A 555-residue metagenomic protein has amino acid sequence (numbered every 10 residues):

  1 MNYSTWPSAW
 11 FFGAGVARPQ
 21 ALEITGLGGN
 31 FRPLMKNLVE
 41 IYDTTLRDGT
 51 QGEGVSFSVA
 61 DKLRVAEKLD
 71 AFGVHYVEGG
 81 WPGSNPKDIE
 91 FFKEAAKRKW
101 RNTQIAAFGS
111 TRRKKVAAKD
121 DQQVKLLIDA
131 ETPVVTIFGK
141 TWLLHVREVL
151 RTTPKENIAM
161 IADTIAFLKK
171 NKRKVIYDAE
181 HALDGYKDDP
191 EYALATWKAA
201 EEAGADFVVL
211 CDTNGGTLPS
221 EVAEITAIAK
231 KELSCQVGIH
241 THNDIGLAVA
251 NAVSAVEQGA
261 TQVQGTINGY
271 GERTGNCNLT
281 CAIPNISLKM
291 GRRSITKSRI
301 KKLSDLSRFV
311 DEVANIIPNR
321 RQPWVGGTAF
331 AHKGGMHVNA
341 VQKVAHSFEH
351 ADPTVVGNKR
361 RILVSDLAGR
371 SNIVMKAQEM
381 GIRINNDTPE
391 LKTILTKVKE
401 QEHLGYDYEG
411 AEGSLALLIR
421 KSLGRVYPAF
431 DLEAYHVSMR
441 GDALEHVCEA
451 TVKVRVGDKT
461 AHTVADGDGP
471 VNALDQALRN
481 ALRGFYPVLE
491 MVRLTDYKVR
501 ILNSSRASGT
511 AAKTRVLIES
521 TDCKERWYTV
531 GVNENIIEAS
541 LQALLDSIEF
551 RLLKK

Functional and structural regions predicted by a protein language model:
W6-P7, F11-F12, N30-A117, R361-R370 (+1 more regions): N-terminal capping/small domains of soluble enzymes
M35-V39, T45, P284, M290-K459 (+1 more regions): A mid-to-C-terminal "edge-of-domain" accessory segment
R47, P82-S84, F108-K114, K140-W142 (+4 more regions): Active-site beta-loop-alpha junctions enriched in small/polar residues
Q51-Y76, E94-W100, K114-C235, V253-Q258: Alpha/beta enzyme core
L210-D212, Q264-E272, P284-T296, V356-L363 (+2 more regions): Short beta-alpha connecting loops at secondary-structure transitions that line or flank enzyme active sites
N214-T217, E224-Q342: Catalytic alpha/beta core domains of metabolic enzymes, predominantly
Y486-T521: Generic long, charged, amphipathic alpha-helical segments
C523-K555: Mixed-charge, glycine-accented linear interaction segment located at domain edges/termini
